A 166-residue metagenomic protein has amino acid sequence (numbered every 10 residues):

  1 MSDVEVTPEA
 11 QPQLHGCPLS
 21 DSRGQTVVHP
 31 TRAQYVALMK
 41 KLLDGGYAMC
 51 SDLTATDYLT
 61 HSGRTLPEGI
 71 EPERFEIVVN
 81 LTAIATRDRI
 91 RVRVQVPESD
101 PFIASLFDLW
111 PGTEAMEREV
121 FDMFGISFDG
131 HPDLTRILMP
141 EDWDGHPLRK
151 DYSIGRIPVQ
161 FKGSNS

Functional and structural regions predicted by a protein language model:
M1-S166: Terminal low-complexity/charged segments
